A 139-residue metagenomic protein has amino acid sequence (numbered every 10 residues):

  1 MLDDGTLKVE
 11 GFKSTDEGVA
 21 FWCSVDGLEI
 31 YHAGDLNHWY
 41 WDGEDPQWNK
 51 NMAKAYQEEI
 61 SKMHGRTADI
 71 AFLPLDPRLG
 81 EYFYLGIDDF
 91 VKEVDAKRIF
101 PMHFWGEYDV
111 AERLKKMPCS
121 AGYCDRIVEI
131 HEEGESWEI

Functional and structural regions predicted by a protein language model:
M1, F83-I139: Binuclear metal-ion centers of metallo-dependent hydrolases, dominated by the metallo-beta-lactamase
M1-T67, H131-I139: Core dinuclear metal-dependent hydrolase active-site scaffold
K13-G18, P77-G80, W105-G106: Short beta->alpha connector loops
T15, L36, F72-P77, A111-C119 (+1 more regions): Noncatalytic linker/hinge segments flanking ATPase motor cores
Y31-G34, N51, I70-D76, R98-W105 (+2 more regions): Active-site neighborhood of phospho(di)ester-bond hydrolases with catalytic His/Asp-centered motifs
W41, G80, D109: Conserved protein kinase catalytic core
Y56-S61, G80-D89: A short, acidic, amphipathic alpha-helical segment used as a generic capping/interface helix at domain edges
